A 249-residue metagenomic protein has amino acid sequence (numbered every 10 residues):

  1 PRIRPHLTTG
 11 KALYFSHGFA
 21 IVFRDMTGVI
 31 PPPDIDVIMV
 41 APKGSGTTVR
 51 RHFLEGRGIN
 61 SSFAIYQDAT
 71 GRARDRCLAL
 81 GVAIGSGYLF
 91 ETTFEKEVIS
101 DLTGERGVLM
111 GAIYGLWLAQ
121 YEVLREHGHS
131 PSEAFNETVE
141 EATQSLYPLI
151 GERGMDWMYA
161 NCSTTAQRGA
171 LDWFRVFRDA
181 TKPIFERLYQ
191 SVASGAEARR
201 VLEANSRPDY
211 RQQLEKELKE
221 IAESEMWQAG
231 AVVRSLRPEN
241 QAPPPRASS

Functional and structural regions predicted by a protein language model:
R2, H6, L80-A83: Conserved short hydrophobic interaction patches
I3-T9, V29-P33: Short, conserved loop/helix-junction motifs that constitute active-site signature segments in enzyme catalytic cores
P5-H17, G111, E122: Short, solvent-exposed linear motifs at loop/edge-of-secondary-structure regions
Y14-T103: Rossmann-fold dinucleotide-binding core
G28-I30, R106, G151-M155: Short, surface-exposed, charged loop/turn segments at secondary-structure junctions
R57, G71-E126, S132-I150: Active-site-proximal catalytic alpha-helix in oxidoreductases
Q67, M110, R175-R178: Hydrophobic alpha-helical scaffolding
E126-S249: NAD(P)-dependent Rossmann-like dehydrogenase/reductase catalytic/cofactor-binding core
